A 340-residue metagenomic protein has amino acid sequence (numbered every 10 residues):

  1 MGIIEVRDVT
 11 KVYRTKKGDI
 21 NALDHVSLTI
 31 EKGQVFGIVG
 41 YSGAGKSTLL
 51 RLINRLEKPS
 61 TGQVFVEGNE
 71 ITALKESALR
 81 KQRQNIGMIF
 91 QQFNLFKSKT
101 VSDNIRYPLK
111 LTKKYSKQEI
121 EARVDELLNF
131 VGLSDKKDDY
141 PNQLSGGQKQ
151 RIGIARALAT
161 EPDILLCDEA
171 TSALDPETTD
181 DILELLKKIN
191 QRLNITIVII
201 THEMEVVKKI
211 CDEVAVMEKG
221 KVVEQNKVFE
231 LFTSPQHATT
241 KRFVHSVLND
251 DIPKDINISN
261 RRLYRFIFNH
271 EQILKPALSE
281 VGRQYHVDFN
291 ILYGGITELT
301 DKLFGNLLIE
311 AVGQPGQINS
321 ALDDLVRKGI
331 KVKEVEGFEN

Functional and structural regions predicted by a protein language model:
V39-Y41: The feature captures the beta-strand-to-loop junction immediately N-terminal to the Walker
N54: Helix-to-loop junction immediately C-terminal to a conserved catalytic motif
G62-E70: Conserved ABC transporter NBD signature motif
N69-E70, K113, K117-D135: Conserved ABC ATPase "signature" region
I71-G87, L111, K117, L231-P235: ABC ATPase NBD coupling module
K99-R106: Short coil-to-helix segment of the ABC ATPase nucleotide-binding domain corresponding to the Q-loop/switch region
D139-N142, T160, C167: Conserved signature/switch motifs of ABC ATPase nucleotide-binding domains
